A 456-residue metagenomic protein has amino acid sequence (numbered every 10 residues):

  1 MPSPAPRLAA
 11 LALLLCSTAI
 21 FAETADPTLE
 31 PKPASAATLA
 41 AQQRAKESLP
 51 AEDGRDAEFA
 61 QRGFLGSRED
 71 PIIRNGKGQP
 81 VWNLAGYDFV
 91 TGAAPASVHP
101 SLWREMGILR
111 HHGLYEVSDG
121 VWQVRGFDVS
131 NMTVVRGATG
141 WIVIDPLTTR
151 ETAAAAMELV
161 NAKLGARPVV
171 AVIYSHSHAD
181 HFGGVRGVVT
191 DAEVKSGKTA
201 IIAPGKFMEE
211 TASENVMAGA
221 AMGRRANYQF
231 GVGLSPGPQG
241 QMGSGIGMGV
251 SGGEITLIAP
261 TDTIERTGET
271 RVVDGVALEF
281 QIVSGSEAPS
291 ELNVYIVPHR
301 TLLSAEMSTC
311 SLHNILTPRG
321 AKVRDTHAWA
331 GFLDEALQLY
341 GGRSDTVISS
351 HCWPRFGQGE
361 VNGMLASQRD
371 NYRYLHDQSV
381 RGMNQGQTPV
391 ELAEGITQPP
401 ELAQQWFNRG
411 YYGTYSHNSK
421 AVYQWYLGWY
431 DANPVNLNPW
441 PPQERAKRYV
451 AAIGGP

Functional and structural regions predicted by a protein language model:
M1-A9: Bacterial N-terminal signal peptides that target proteins for export
C16-A19: N-terminal signal peptide c-region/cleavage motif recognized by signal peptidases
E23-W82, V380-P456: C-terminal regulatory/interaction regions
D26-P95, G187-G243, S251-G252: Binuclear metal-dependent hydrolase catalytic cores
G107-R167, L292-I296, R300-E306: Conserved beta-strand hairpin/beta-sheet module of binuclear metal-dependent hydrolase folds, prominently
E116, G165, I202, M208-S284 (+3 more regions): Metallo-beta-lactamase
T139-G140, R150-A200: Active-site metal-binding motif and surrounding structural segment of the metallo-beta-lactamase
G140-R150, G252, T256-D262, G268-R381 (+1 more regions): Metallo-beta-lactamase
